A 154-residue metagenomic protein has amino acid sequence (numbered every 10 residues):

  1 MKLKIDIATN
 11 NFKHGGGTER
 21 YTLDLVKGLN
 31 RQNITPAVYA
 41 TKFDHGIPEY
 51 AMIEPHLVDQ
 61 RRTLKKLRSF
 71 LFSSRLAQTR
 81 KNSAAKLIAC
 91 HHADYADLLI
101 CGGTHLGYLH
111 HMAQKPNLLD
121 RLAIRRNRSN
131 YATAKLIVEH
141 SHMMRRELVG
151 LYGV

Functional and structural regions predicted by a protein language model:
M1-D6: Extreme N-terminal starter segment of soluble prokaryotic enzymes
T9-G15, G28-K66, M144, G153: N-terminal strand-loop element at the rim of the active site of nucleotide-sugar-dependent glycosyltransferases
T18-Y21, Y39-T41, I88-H91, E139-S141: Replace "coordinates the UDP/GDP/TDP-sugar" with "coordinates nucleotide-activated sugar donors
R61-L87, D120-S129: An amphipathic, basic-hydrophobic alpha-helix
L76-C101, V138: Short N-terminal targeting/anchoring amphipathic segment
Q78-R80, Y108-N117, R128-K135: A conserved, positively charged/aromatic
A134-V154: A short, active-site helix/loop in glycosyltransferases that binds the activated sugar's phosphate group
